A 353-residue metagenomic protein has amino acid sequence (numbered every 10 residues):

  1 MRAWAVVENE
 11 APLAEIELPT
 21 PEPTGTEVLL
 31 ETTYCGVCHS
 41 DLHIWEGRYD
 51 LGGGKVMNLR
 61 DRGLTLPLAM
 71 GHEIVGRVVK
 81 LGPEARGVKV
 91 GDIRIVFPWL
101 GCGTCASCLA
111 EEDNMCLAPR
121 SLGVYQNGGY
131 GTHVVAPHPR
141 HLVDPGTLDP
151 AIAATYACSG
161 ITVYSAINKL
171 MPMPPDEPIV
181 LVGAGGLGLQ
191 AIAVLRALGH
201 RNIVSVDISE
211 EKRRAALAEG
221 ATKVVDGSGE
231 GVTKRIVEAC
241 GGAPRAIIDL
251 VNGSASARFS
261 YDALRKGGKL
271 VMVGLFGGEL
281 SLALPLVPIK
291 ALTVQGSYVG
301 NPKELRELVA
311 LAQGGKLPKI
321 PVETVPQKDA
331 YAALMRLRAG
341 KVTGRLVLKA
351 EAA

Functional and structural regions predicted by a protein language model:
P21-C35, D50-A106, G146-L148: Glycine-rich beta-strand-centered segment in the early N-terminal region that forms part of a ligand/cofactor-binding
T33-C35, P83, W99, D113 (+3 more regions): Short, surface-exposed secondary-structure boundary micro-motifs
H43-D50: Short Gly/aromatic-enriched secondary-structure transition segments
M57-H72, L100-V182: NAD(P)H dinucleotide-binding glycine-rich loop of Rossmann-like/cofactor-binding domains, especially the beta1-alpha1
I93, T132, H141, G146-E230 (+1 more regions): Mid-domain Rossmann-like dinucleotide-binding core that forms the NAD(H)/NADP(H) cofactor-binding site
M171-E177, L198, I208, R214-T293 (+1 more regions): Glycine-rich cofactor phosphate-binding loops and adjacent beta1-alpha1 units of small-molecule cofactor enzyme domains
E210, G242, R258-Y261, P302-A353: C-terminal hydrophobic helical "lid"/dimerization subdomain of Rossmann-like NAD(P)H-dependent oxidoreductases
K269-V271, L282-V322: Rossmann-fold dehydrogenase core element
